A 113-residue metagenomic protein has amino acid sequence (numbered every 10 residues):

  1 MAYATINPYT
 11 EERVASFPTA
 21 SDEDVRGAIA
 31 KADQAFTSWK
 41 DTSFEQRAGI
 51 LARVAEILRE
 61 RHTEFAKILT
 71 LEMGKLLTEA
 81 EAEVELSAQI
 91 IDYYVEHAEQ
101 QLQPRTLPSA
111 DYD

Functional and structural regions predicted by a protein language model:
M1-F17, G49, R53, P104-D113: Terminal low-complexity tails and localization/encapsulation signals of metabolic enzymes
R13-S16, S38, I50, E83 (+1 more regions): Residue-level recognition of specific faces of alpha-helices
T19-E23: A short acidic/small-residue loop/turn micro-motif
V25, R47, A80: Conserved anionic group-binding/transfer micro-motifs
V25-I29, H62: Hydrophobic faces of stable alpha-helices that mediate helix-helix packing
I29-K40: Regular secondary-structure segments
A52-D113: N-terminal Rossmann NAD(P)-binding subdomain characteristic of aldehyde/semialdehyde dehydrogenases
